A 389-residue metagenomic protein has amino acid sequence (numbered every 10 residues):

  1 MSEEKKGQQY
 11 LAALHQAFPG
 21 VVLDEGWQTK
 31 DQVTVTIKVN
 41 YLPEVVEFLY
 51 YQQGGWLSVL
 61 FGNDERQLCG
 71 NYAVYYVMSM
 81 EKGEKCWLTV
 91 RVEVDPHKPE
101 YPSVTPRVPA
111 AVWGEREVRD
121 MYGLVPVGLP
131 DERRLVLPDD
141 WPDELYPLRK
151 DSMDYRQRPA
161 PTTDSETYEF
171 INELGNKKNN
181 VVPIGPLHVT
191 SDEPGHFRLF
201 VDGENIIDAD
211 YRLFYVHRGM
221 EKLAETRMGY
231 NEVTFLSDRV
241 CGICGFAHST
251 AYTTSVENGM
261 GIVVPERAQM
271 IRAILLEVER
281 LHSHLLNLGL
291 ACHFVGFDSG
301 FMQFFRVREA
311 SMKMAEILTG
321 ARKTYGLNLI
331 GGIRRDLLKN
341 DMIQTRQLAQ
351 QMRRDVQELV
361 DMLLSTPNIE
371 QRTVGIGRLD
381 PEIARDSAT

Functional and structural regions predicted by a protein language model:
M1-N205, S365, I369-R372: Terminal low-complexity/charged segments
V112, R133, L137-N205, A209-T389: Catalytic cofactor-binding cores of redox enzymes
